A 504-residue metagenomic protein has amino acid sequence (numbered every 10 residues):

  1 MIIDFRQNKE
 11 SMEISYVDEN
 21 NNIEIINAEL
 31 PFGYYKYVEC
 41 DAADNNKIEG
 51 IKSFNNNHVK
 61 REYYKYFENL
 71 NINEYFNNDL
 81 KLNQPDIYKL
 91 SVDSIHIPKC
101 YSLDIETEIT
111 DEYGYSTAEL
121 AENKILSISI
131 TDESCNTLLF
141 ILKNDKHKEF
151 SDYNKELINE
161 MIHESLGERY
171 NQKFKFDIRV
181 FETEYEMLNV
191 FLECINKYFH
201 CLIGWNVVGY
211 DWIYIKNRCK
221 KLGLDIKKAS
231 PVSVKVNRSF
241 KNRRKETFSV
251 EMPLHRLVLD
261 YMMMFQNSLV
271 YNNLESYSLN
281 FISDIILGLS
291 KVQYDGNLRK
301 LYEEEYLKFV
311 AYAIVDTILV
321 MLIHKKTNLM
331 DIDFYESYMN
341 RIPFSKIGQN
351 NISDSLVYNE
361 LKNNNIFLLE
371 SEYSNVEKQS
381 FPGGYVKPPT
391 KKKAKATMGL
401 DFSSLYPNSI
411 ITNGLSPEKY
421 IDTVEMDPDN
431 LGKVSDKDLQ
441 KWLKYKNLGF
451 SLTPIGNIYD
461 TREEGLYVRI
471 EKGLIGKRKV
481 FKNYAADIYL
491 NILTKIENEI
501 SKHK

Functional and structural regions predicted by a protein language model:
D4-D41, I87-C201, V386: Conserved RNase H-like, two-metal-ion catalytic cores of nucleic-acid enzymes
H58, Y66-D93, V357-P388: Charged, flexible boundary elements
L82, V92-E112, I226, V232-K245 (+2 more regions): Extended, Lys/Arg-enriched charged tracts that mediate electrostatic binding to polyanionic substrates
T110-Y113, L138-L139, W212-I213, N267-L269 (+7 more regions): Short helix/loop capping segments that flank catalytic or ligand/cofactor-binding pockets
I141-N272: Conserved DEDDh/DEDDy metal-dependent 3′-5′ exonuclease domain
K197-K216, L257-I352: Acidic, Mg2+-coordinating catalytic module of metal-dependent nucleases/exonucleases that use a two-metal-ion mechanism
N297-G414, T423-V424, E497-K504: Common nucleic-acid-contacting/processivity interface regions adjacent to the catalytic cores of nucleic-acid enzymes
F402-K504: Helical catalytic core of nucleic-acid polymerases
